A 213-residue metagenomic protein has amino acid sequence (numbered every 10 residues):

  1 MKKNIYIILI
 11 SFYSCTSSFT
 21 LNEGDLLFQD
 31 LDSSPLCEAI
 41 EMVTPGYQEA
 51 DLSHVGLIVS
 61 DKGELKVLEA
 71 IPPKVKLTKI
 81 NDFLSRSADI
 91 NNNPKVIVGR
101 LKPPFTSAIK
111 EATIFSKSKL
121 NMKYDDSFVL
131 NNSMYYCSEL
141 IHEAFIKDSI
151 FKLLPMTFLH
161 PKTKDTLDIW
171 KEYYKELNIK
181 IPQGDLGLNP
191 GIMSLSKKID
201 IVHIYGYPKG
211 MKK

Functional and structural regions predicted by a protein language model:
N4-Y13: Sec-dependent N-terminal signal peptides
C15-K213: Cysteine-nucleophile amide-bond enzymes
